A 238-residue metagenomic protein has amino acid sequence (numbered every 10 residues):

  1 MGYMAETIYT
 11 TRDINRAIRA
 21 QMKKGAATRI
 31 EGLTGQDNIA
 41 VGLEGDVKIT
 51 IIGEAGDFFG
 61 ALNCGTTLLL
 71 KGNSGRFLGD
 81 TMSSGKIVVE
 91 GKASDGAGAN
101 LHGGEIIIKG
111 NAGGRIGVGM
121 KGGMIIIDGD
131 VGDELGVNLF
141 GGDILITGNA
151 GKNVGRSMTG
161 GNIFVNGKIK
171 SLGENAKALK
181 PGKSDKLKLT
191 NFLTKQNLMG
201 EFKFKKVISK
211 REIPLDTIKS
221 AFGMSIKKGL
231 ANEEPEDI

Functional and structural regions predicted by a protein language model:
M1-G2, T11, N15, T34-Q36 (+5 more regions): Extracellular/periplasmic carbohydrate-active domains that bind, remodel, or depolymerize complex polysaccharides
M1-I39, K109, D128, E134 (+1 more regions): Intrinsically disordered, low-complexity terminal regions
T10-T11, T28, E44, A55 (+8 more regions): Functionally constrained cores in energy, signaling, and assembly domains
A26-T28, D37-I39, G45-V47, D57-F59 (+7 more regions): The right-handed parallel beta-helix/beta-solenoid scaffold, focusing on the short coil/turn and N-cap positions
E31-L33, G42, I52-E54, A61-L62 (+11 more regions): Feature marks extracellular polysaccharide-active and adherence modules
D57-F58, R76-F77, D95-G96, G114-I116 (+3 more regions): Short loop/beta submotifs within extracellular cysteine-rich repeat domains
K86, G96-A97, H102-E105: A mid-sequence interfacial segment
